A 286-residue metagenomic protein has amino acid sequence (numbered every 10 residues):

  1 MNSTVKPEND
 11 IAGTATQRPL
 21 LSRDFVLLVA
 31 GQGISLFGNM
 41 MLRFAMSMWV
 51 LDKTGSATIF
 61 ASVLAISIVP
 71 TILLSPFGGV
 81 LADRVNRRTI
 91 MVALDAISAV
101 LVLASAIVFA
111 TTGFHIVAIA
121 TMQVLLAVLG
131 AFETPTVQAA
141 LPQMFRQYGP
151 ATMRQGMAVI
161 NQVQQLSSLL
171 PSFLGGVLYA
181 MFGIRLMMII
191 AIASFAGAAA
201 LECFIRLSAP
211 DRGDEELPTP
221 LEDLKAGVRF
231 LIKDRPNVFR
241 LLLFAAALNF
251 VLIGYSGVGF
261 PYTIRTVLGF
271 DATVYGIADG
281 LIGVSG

Functional and structural regions predicted by a protein language model:
N2-K6, L73, F77, R84 (+4 more regions): C-terminal transmembrane bundle of multi-pass solute transporters/carriers
K6-F25, S208-L243: Juxtamembrane intracellular "pre-TM" segments in multi-pass secondary transporters
V26-R43, S67-V80, N86-L101, A118-A180 (+5 more regions): Substrate-agnostic recognition of the 12-TM MFS/MFS-like secondary transporter fold
G33, F44, F182-I189, R229-G286: A single, central transmembrane helix in multi-pass transporters
W49-I59, Y148-G149, T263-V274: Short extramembrane helix-to-coil loop segments that connect adjacent transmembrane helices in Major
S56-L64, I119, M153, D271-D279: Juxtamembrane helix-start elements in MFS-like secondary transporters
A96-G113: C-terminal ends and interior cores of transmembrane alpha-helices in multi-pass membrane transporters/permeases
T112, A139, Q143-M144, M188 (+2 more regions): Helix-loop junctions on the cytosolic side of multi-pass membrane transporters, especially the intracellular loop
